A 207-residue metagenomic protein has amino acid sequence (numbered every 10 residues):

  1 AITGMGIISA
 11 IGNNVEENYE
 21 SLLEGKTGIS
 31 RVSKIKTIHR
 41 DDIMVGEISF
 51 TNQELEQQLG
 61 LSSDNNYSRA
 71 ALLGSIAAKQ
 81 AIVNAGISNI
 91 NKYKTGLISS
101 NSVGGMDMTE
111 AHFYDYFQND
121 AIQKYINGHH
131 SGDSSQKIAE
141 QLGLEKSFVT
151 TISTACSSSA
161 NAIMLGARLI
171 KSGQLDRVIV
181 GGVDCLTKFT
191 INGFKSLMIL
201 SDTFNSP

Functional and structural regions predicted by a protein language model:
A1-S63: ACP-dependent fatty acid/polyketide chain-elongation machinery
I7, Y67, I152: Generic anion/oxyanion-binding catalytic loop in active/binding sites
I11, V15, D41, Y67-S75 (+4 more regions): Generic structural signal for well-ordered, non-membrane alpha-helical segments in soluble metabolic enzymes
T27, V83-Y93, G104-P207: Acyl-thioester C-C bond-transforming condensing/cleaving domain
I35-I87, S134-E145: A glycine- and small-residue-enriched flexible loop/hinge segment at structural boundaries
S100-S102: Short loop/turn motifs enriched for small/polar and acidic residues
